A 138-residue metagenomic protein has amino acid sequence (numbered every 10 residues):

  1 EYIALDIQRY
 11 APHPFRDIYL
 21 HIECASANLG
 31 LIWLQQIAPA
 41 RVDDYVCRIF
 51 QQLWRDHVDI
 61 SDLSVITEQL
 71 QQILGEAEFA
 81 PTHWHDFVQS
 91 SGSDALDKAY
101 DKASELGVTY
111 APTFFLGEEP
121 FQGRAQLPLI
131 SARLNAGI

Functional and structural regions predicted by a protein language model:
E1-D56: Structural alpha/beta surface segment adjacent to cysteine/selenocysteine redox centers across thiol/disulfide enzymes
R48-I138: C-terminal cap of thioredoxin/glutaredoxin-like
